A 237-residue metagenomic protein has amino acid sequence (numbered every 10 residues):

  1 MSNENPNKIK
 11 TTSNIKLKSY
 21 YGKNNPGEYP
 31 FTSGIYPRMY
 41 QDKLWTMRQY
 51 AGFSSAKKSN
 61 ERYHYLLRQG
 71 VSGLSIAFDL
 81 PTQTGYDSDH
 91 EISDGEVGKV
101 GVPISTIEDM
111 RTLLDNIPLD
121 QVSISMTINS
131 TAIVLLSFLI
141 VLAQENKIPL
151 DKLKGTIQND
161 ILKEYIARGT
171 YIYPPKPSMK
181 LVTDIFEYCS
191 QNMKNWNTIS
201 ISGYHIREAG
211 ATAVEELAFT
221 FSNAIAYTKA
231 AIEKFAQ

Functional and structural regions predicted by a protein language model:
M1-Q237: Catalytic alpha/beta active-site cores
